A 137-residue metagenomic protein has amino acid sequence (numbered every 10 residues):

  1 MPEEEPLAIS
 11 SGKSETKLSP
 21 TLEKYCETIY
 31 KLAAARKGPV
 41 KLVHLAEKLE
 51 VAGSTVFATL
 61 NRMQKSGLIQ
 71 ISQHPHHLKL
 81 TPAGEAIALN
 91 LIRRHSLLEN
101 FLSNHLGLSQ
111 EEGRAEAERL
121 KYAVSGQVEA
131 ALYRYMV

Functional and structural regions predicted by a protein language model:
P2-K17: Short, Lys/Arg-enriched N-terminal segment that forms or immediately precedes the first helix of a structured domain
T16-V51: N-terminal helix-turn-helix DNA-binding core of bacterial DNA-binding proteins
Y25, L45, V56-S66: Basic amphipathic alpha-helical segments that dock to polyanions
L42, L60, E99: Helix-turn-helix DNA-binding elements, focusing on the entry/boundary residues of the two helices that contact DNA
Q64-H74, K79-P82: Beta-hairpin "wing" of winged helix-turn-helix
H76-H95: Basic, amphipathic "hinge/linker" alpha-helix immediately C-terminal to the N-terminal HTH DNA-binding motif
S96-V137: Amphipathic alpha-helical dimerization/coiled-coil segments that flank or bridge DNA-binding/regulatory modules
